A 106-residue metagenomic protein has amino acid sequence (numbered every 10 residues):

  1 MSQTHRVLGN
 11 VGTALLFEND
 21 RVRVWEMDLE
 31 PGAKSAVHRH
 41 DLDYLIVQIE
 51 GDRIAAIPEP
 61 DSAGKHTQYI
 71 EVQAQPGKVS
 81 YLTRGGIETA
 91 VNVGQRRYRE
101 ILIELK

Functional and structural regions predicted by a protein language model:
M1-V11: Basic/polar N-terminal segments that are highly enriched at the extreme N-terminus, encompassing both cleavable
G9-V37, D43-I46, E100: A short glycine-rich, His/Asp/Glu-containing loop-to-beta-strand
W25, K34-A36, D52-I57, V79: Short beta-strand segments in beta-sandwich/barrel cores
H40-A63: Glycine- and acidic-residue-biased ligand/ion/polar-headgroup-sensing regions
P60-R84: Short acidic-glycine-tyrosine-enriched beta hairpin
Q75, T83-K106: Ligand-binding loop in jelly-roll beta-barrel domains
